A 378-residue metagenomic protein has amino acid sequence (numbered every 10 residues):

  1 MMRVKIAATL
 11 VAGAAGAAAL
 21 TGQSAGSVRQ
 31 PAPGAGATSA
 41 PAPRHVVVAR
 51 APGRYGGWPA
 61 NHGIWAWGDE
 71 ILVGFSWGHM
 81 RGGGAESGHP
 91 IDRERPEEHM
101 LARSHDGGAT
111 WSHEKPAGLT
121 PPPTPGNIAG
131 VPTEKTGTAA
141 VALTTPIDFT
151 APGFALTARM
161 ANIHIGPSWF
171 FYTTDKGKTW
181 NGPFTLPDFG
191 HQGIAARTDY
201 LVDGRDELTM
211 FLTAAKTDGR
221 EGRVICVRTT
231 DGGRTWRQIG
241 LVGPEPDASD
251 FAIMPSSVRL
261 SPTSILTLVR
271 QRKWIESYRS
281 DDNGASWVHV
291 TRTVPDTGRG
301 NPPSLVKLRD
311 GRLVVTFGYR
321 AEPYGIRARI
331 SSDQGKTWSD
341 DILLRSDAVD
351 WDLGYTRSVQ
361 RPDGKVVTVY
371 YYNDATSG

Functional and structural regions predicted by a protein language model:
M1-L10: Bacterial N-terminal signal peptides that target proteins for export
A12-L20: Hydrophobic h-region of N-terminal signal peptides that target proteins for export in Gram-negative bacteria
A25-G378: Asp-box/BNR beta-propeller blade signature and adjacent active/binding-site loops in extracellular glycan-interacting
